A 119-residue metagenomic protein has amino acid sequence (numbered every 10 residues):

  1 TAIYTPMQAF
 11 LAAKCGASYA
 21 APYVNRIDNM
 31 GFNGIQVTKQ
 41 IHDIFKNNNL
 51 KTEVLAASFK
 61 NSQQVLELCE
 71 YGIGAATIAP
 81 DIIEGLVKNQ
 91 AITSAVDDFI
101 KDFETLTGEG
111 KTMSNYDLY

Functional and structural regions predicted by a protein language model:
T1-A2, A57: Short His-Asn-centered micro-motif
A2-I3, G16-M30, G72-I92: Glycine-rich phosphate-binding active-site loops on the catalytic face of alpha/beta enzymes
T5-C15, K60-A75: Catalytic cores of alpha/beta
P6, L11-K14, S18-Y23, D28-F45: Phosphate/pyrophosphate-binding betaalpha-module
F32, Q36, K60-Q63, S94: Conserved active-site and cofactor/substrate-binding residues in soluble primary-metabolism enzymes
I35-V54, D98-M113: Alpha-helix-loop-beta-strand connector modules within alpha/beta enzyme cores
F45, E53-C69, T77-V87: Shared catalytic-loop signature of beta/alpha-barrel
T77-Y119: Flexible C-terminal active-site loop/helix
